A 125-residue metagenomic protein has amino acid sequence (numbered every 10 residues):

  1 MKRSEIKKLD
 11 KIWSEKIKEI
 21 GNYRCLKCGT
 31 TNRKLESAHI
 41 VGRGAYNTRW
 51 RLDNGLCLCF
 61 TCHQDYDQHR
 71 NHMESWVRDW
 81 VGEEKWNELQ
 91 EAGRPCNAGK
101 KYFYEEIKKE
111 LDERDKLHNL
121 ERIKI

Functional and structural regions predicted by a protein language model:
M1-D10, L117-I125: Arg/Lys-rich, low-complexity, intrinsically disordered N-terminal tails that contact nucleic acids
K2-K7, A45-T48, H63: Short, surface-exposed loop/turn motifs that are enriched in glycine and acidic residues and include a nearby proline
I6, I17, R51: Residue-level marker of regulatory loop/turn positions in helix-turn-helix DNA-binding domains and in histidine
L9-E36, C59: Short cysteine-rich loop/turn motifs with clustered Cys
L26-G55, Y66, S75: Histidine-centered nuclease catalytic patch
N54-L58, V81: Hydrophobic alpha-helical segments of small multi-pass membrane proteins
F60-Q68: Short Cys/His-based metal-binding microdomains
D67-I125: A detector for short metal-coordination/catalytic motifs
